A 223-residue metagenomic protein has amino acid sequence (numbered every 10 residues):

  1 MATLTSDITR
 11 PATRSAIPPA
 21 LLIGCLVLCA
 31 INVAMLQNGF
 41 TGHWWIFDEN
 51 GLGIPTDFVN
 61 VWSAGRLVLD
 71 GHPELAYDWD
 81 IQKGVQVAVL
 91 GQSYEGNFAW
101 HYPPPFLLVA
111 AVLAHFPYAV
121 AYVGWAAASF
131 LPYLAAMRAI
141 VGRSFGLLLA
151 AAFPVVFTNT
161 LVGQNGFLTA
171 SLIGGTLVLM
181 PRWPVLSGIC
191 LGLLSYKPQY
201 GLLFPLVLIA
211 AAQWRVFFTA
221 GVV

Functional and structural regions predicted by a protein language model:
M1-S15: Short, Lys/Arg-rich, polar N-terminal cytosolic tail immediately upstream of the first transmembrane signal-anchor
L4-D7, L202-V223: Perimembrane helix-loop-helix junctions
G24-S129: TM-lumen/periplasm interface segments of multi-pass membrane proteins, especially the first transmembrane helix
Y118-V120, G142-L147, R182-S187, Q213-V216: Membrane-helix interface segments
L134-V155, A170-S171, V185-I189: Transmembrane-helix signature of polytopic, membrane-embedded enzymes that assemble or transfer cell-envelope glycans
L161-T169: Short acidic/glycine- and proline-prone juxtamembrane loop motifs at membrane-interface regions of multi-pass membrane
G166, I173-L186: Membrane-interface transmembrane helices that cradle and orient dolichyl/undecaprenyl
V185-I209: Membrane-interface alpha helices of multi-pass inner-membrane proteins
